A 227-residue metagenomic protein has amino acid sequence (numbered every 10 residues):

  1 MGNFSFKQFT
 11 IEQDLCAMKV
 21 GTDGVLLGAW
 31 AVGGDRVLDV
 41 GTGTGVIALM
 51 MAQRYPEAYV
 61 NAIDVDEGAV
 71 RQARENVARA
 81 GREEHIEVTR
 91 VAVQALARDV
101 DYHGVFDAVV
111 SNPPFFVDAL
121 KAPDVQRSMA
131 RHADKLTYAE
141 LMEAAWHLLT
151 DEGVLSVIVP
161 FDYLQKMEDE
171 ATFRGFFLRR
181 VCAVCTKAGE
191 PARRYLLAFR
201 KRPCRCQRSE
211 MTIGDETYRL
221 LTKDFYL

Functional and structural regions predicted by a protein language model:
C16, V20, K135-A192: Conserved Class I SAM-dependent methyltransferase catalytic core
D35-G41: Conserved class I S-adenosyl-L-methionine
T44-E57: Conserved SAM-binding loop of SAM-dependent methyltransferases across substrates and taxa, primarily the Class I
Y59-D64: Conserved SAM-binding motif I beta-strand of class I
D66-G68: Conserved SAM/SAH-binding beta-strand->alpha-helix loop
R74-D101: S-adenosyl-L-methionine
G104, P113-E140: Mobile active-site "lid"/loop adjacent to the S-adenosyl-L-methionine
G189-L227: SAM/dcSAM-binding transferase cores
